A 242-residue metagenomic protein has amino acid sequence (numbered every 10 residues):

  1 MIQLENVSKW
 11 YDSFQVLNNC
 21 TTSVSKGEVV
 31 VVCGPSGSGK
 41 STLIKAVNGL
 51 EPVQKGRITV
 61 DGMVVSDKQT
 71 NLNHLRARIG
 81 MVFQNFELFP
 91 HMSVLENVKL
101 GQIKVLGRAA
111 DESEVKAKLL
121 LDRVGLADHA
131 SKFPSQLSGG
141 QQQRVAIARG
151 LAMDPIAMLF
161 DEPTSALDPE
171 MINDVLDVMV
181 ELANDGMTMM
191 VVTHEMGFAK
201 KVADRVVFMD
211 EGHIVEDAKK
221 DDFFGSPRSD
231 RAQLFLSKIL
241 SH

Functional and structural regions predicted by a protein language model:
M1-K220: ABC family nucleotide-binding domain
D221-H242: C-terminal boundary and immediately downstream tail of ABC-type ATPase nucleotide-binding domains
